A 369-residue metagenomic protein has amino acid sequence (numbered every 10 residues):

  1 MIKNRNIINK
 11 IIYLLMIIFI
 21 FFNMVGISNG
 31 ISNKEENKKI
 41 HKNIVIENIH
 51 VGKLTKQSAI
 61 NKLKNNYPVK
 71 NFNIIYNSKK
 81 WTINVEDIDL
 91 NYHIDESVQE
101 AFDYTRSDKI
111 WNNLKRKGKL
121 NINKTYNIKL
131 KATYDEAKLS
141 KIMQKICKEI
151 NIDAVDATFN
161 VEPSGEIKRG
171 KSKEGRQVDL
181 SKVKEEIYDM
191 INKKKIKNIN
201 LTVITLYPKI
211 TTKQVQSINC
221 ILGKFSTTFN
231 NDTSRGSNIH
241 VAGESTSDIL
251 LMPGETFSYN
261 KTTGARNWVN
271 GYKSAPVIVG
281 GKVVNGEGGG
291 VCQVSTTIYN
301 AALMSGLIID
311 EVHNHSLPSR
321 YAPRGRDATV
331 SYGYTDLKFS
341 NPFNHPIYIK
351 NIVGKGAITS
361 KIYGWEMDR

Functional and structural regions predicted by a protein language model:
I2-R369: Surface-exposed, secretory/extracytoplasmic low-complexity segments enriched in Ser/Thr/Asn/Gly/Pro
